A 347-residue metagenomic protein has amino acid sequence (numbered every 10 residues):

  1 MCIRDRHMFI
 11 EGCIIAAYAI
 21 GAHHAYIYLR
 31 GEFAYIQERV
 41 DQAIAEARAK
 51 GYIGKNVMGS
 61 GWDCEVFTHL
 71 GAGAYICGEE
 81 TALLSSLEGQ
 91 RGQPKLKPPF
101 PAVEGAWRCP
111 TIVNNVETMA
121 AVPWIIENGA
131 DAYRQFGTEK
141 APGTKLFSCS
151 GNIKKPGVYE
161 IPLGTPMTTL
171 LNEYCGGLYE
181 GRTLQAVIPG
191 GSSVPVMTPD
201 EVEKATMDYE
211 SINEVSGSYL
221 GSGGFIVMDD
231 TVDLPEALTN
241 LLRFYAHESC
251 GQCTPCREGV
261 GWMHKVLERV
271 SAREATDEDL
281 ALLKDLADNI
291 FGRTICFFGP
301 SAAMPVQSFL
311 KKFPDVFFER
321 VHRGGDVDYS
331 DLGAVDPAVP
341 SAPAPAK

Functional and structural regions predicted by a protein language model:
M1-I3: Short, small-residue-biased leader/transition segments that mark boundaries at the very start of proteins
D5-A19: Histidine-anchored nucleotide/phosphate-binding helix
F9, M167-L170, T183, S249 (+1 more regions): Extended, hydrophobic alpha-helical segments in both membrane/secreted and soluble proteins
G12-A16, L163-Y179: Short amphipathic, charge-patterned alpha-helical segments
I15-R30, H69-L70: Conserved alpha/beta enzyme-core scaffolds, especially Rossmann-like or related mixed alpha/beta domains that build
H23-A25, L29-F33, E38-G59, V202-K347: Ferredoxin-type iron-sulfur electron-transfer modules in oxidoreductases and energy-metabolism complexes
Q37-L163, C175: Hydrophobic alpha-helical positions that pack around
G176-G191: Short loop-to-beta-strand transition segments
